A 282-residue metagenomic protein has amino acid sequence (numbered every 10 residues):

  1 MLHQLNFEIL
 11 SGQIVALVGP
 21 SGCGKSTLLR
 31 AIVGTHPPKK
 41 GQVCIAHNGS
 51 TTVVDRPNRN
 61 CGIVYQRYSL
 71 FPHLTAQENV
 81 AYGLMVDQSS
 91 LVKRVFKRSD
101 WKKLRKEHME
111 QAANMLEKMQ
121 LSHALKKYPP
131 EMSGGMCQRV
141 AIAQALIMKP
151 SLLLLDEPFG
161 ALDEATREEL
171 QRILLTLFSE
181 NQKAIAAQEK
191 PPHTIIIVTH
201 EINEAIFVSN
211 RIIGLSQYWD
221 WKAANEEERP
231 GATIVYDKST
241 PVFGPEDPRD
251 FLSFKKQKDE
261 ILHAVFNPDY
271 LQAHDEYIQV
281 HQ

Functional and structural regions predicted by a protein language model:
V18-P20: The feature captures the beta-strand-to-loop junction immediately N-terminal to the Walker
V33: Helix-to-loop junction immediately C-terminal to a conserved catalytic motif
S50-Y65, V86, R98-E110, Q188-K190 (+1 more regions): ABC ATPase NBD coupling module
L74-G83, D87-V95, I206: Short coil-to-helix segment of the ABC ATPase nucleotide-binding domain corresponding to the Q-loop/switch region
M85, V92-A124, L174-S179, I185: Conserved ABC ATPase "signature" region
Y128-M132, M136: Conserved ABC ATPase signature
K149: Conserved catalytic motifs of ABC-family nucleotide-binding domains
